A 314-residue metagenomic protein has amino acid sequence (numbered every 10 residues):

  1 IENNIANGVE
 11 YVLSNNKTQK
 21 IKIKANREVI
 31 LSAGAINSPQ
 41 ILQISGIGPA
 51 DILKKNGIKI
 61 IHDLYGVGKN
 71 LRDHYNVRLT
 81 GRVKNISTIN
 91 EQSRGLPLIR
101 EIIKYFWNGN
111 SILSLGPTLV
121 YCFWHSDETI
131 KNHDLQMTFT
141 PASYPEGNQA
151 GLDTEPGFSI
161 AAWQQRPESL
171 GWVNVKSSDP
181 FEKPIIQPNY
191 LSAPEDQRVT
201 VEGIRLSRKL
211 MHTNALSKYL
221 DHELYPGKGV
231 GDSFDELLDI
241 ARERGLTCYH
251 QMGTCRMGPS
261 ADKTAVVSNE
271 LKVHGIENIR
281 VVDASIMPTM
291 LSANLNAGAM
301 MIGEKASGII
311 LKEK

Functional and structural regions predicted by a protein language model:
I1, V12-N15, V267-N269, V273-H274: Short, acidic, Ser/Thr-enriched surface-loop or helix-capping motifs
E2-N3, G8-K104, S111-I112: Glycine-rich loop(s) and the adjacent beta-strand/alpha-helix scaffold that form part
N7, K84-S87, R100-G298, A306-K314: FAD-dependent oxidoreductase catalytic-site/capping-region signature
Q40, S285, M301: Active-site phosphate/pyrophosphate-handling residues
